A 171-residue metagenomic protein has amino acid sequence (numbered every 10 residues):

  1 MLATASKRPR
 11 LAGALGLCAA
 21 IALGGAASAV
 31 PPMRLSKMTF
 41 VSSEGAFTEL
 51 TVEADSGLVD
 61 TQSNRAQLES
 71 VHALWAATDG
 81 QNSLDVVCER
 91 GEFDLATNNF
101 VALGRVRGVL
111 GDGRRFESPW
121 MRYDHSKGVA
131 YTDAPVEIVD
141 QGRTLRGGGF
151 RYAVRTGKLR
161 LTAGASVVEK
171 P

Functional and structural regions predicted by a protein language model:
M1-P171: Mature-chain termini and adjacent capping regions
